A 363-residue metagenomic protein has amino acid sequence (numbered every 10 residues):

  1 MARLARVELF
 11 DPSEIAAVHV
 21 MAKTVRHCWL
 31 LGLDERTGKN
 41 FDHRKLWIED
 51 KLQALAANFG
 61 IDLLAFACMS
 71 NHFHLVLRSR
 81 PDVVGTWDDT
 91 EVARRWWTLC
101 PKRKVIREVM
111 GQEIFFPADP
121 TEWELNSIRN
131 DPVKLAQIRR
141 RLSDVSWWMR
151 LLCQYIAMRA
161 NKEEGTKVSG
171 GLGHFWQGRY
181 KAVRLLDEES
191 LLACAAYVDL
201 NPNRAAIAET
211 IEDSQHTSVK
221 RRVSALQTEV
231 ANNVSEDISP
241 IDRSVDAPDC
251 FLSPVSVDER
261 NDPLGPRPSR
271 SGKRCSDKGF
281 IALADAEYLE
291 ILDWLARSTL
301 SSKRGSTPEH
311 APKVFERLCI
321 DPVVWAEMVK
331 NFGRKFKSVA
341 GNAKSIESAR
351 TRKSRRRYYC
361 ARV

Functional and structural regions predicted by a protein language model:
M1-V363: Short catalytic/metal-binding and nucleic-acid-binding patches
